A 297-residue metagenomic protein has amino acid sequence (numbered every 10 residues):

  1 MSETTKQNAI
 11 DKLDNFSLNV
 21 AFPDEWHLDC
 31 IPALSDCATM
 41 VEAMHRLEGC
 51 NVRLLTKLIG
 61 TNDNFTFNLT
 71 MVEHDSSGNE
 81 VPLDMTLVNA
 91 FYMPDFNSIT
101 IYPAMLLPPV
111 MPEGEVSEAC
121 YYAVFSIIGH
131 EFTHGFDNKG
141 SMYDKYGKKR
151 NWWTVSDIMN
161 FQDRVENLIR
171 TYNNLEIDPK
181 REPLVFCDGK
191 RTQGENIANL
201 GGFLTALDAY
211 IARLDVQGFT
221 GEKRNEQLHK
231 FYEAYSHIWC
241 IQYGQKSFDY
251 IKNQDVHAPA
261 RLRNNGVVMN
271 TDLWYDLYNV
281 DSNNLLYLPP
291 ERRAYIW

Functional and structural regions predicted by a protein language model:
M1-I127, E131-W297: Intrinsically disordered, low-complexity linker/terminal regions across diverse proteins
